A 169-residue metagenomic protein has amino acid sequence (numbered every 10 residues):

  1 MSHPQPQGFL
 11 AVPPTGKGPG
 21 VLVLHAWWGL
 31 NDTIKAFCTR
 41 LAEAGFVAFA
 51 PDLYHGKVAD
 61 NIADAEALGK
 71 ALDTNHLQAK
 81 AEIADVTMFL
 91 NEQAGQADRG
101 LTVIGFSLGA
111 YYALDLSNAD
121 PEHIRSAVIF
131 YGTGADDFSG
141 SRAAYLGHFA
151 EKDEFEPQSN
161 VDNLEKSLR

Functional and structural regions predicted by a protein language model:
M1-Q96: Serine-hydrolase catalytic machinery in alpha/beta-hydrolase-like enzymes
W27, T133, E151: Flexible, active-site-proximal loop/turn residues at the rims of small-molecule/cofactor binding pockets and catalytic
R40, L116, S167: Hydrophobic/aromatic ligand-binding patch that stacks against planar heteroaromatic rings of cofactors or nucleotides
A84-R142: Primarily recognizes the serine-hydrolase "nucleophile elbow" in alpha/beta-hydrolase and SGNH/GDSL folds
G147-F149: Short beta-strand/loop motif that positions the catalytic acidic residue of the alpha/beta-hydrolase fold
K152-P157: Acidic catalytic loop of the alpha/beta-hydrolase fold
N160-R169: Conserved loop-alpha-helix segment in the C-terminal half of the alpha/beta-hydrolase fold that carries the catalytic
